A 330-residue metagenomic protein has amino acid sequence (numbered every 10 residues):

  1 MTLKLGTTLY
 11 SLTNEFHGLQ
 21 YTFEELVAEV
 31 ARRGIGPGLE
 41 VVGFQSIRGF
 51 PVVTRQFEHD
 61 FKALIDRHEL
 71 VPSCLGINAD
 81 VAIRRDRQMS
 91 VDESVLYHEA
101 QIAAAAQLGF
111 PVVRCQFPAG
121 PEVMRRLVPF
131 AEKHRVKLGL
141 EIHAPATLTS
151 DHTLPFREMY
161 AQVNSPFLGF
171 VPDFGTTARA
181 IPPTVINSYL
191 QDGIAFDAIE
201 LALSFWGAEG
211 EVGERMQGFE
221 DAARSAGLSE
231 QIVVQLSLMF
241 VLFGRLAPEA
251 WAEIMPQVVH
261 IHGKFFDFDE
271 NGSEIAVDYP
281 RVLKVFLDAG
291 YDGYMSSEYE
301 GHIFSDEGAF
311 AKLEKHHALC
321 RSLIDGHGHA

Functional and structural regions predicted by a protein language model:
L3-L9, P37-V41, P72-I77, V113-C115 (+4 more regions): Hydrophobic faces of well-ordered beta-strands that scaffold small-molecule active sites in alpha/beta enzyme cores
T8-N14, V42-F44, I77-D80, P118-G120 (+5 more regions): Active-site beta-loop-alpha junctions enriched in small/polar residues
L12-F23, V52, T149-T153, A180-D292 (+1 more regions): Gly/Pro-rich active-site loop or hairpin
Y21-F44, A103-V112: Catalytic domains of carbohydrate-active enzymes, especially glycoside hydrolases
E24-A31, T54-E69, L154-P166, R245-E253 (+1 more regions): Short amphipathic alpha-helices and their capping/turn segments at secondary-structure boundaries
P37-A63, I303: Glycine-rich, proline-tolerant flexible connector loops at the mouths of alpha/beta enzymes
L64-V71, V81-P172, T176-E220: Active-site acidic/histidine proton-transfer and metal-coordination neighborhood in alpha/beta enzyme cores
V285, A289, S296, E300-A330: Aromatic-rich peripheral "rim/lid" segments of glycoside hydrolase catalytic domains that contact and position glycan
